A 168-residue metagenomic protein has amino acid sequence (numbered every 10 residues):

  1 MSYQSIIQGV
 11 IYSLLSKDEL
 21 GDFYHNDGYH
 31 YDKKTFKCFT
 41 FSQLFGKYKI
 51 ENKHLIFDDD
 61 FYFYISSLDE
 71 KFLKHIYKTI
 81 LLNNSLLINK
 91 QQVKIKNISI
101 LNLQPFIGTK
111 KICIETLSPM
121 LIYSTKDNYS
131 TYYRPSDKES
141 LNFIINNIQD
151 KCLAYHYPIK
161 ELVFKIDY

Functional and structural regions predicted by a protein language model:
M1-Y168: RNA-interacting cores
